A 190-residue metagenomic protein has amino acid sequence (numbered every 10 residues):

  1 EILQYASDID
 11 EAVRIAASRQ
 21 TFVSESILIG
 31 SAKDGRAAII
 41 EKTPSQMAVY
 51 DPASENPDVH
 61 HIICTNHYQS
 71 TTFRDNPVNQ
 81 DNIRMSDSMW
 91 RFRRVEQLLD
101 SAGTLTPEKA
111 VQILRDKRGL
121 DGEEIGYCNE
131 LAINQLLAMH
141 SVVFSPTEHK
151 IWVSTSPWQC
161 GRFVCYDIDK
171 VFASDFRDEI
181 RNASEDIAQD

Functional and structural regions predicted by a protein language model:
E1-D190: C-terminal, well-structured catalytic/ligand-binding subdomain of enzymes
